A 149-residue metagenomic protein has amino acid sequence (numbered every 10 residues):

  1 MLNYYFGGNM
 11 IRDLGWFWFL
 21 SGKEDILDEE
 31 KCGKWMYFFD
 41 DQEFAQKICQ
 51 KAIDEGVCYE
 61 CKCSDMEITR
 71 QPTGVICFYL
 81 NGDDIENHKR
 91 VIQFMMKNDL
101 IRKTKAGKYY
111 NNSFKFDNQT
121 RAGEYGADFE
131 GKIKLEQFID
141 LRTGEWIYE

Functional and structural regions predicted by a protein language model:
M1-E149: Structured alpha/beta or helical-core interaction and ligand-binding surfaces enriched in interleaved
